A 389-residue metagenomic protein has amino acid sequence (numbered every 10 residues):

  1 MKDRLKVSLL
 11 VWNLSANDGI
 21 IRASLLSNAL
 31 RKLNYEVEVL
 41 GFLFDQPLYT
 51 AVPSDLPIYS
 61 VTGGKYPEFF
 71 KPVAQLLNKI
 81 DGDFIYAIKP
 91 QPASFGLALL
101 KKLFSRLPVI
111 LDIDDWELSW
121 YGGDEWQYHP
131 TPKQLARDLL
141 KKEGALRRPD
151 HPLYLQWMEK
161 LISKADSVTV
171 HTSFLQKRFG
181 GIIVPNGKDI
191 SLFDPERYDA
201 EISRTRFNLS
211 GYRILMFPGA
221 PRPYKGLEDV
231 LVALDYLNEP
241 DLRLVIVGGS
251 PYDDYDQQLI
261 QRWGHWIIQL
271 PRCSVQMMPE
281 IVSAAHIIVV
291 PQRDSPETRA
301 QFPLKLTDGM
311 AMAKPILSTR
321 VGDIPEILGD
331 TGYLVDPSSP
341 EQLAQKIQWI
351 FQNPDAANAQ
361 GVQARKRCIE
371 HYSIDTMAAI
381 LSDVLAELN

Functional and structural regions predicted by a protein language model:
S8, N208-K225, L231-L234, V245: Conserved donor-binding/catalytic core segment of Leloir-type glycosyltransferases
N17, I21, K225, S274-I281 (+2 more regions): Nucleotide-sugar-dependent
F42-D45, K188, P218-R222, R243-D256: Glycosyltransferase donor-sugar binding loop
F174, G187: Carbohydrate-associated surface elements
K188-T205: Acidic anion/phosphate-binding donor-loop and adjacent secondary structure in glycosyltransferase catalytic cores
D256-E280: Nucleotide-activated donor-binding/catalytic signature segment of Leloir-type glycosyltransferases, i.e., the conserved
D330-P340, W349-D355: Conserved acidic donor-binding segment of nucleotide-sugar-dependent glycosyltransferases
W349, A356-H371, M377-D383: A short, well-ordered alpha-helix in the C-terminal region of glycosyltransferases
